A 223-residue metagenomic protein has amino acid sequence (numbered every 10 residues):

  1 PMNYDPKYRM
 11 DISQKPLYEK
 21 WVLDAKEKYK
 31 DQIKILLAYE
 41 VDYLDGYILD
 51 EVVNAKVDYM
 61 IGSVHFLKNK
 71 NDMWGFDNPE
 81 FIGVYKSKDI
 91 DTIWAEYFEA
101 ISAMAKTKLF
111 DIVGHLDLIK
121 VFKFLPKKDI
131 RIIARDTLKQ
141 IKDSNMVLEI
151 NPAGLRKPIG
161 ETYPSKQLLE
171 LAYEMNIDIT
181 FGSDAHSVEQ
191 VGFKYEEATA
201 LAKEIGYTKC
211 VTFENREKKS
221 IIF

Functional and structural regions predicted by a protein language model:
P1-T92, Q190: A metal-dependent hydrolase metal-coordination microenvironment
M2-N3, Y59-I141, M146-T162: Divalent metal-binding pocket/active-site signature
K15-E19, Y97, I101, A134 (+2 more regions): Aromatic/hydrophobic pocket-lining residues that form the small-molecule binding cavity in soluble enzyme cores
K20-K30, D50-D58, A105-L109, T137-N145 (+1 more regions): Acidic (Asp/Glu)-rich catalytic clusters
L36-E40, I61-S63, G114-L116, E149-N151 (+2 more regions): A cross-family glycoside hydrolase active-site/sugar-binding cleft signature
Y43, L118, S187: Short, glycine/acidic-enriched loop or turn micro-motifs at the edges of active sites
G46-D58, K86-S102, G114-K123, E161-I177 (+1 more regions): A short, terminal or domain-edge coil/loop segment
N69, L125-F223: Charged catalytic cores and adjacent phosphate/nucleic-acid-binding surfaces used for phosphate/nucleic-acid chemistry
